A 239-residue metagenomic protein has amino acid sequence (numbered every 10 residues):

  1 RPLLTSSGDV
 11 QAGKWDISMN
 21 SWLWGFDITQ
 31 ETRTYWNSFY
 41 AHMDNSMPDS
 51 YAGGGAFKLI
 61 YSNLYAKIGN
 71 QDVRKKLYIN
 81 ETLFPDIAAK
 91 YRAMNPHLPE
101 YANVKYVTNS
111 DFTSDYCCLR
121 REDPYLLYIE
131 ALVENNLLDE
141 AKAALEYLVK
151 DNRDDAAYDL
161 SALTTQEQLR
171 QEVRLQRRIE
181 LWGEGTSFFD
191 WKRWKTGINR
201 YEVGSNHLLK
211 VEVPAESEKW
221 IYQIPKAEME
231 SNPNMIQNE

Functional and structural regions predicted by a protein language model:
R1-S38, G53-G55, I68-E239: Acidic/polar-rich alpha-helix caps and helix-coil junctions
D44-S62: Short, cationic low-complexity segments
Y65: Non-catalytic, low-structured ubiquitin/UBL-interacting segments
